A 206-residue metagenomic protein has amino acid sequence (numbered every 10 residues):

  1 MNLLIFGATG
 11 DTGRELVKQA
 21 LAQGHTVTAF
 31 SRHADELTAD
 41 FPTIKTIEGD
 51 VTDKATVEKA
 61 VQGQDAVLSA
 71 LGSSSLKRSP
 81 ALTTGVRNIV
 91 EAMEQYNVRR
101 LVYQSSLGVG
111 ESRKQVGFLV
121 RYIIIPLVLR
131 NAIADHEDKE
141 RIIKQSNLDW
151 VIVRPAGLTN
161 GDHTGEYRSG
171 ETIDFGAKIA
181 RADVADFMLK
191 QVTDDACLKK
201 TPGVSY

Functional and structural regions predicted by a protein language model:
L3-Q23: N-terminal Rossmann NAD(P)H-binding glycine-rich loop of SDR-like oxidoreductase domains
F30-D35, D50-V51: N-terminal Rossmann-fold cofactor-binding loop
P42-Q64: Conserved Rossmann-fold cofactor-binding substructure of NAD(P)-dependent oxidoreductases
V61, D65-L68, V102: N-terminal Rossmann-like NAD(P) cofactor-binding module of classical short-chain dehydrogenase/reductase
S74-L101, D138: NAD(P)-cofactor binding segment of oxidoreductase domains
E111, D162-G165, Q191-K200: Glycine/proline-rich active-site loop of Rossmann-fold NAD(P)-dependent oxidoreductases
D135, V153, I179-L189, K200: Substrate-positioning beta->alpha
E140-G161: Conserved beta-loop-beta element that borders a ligand/cofactor-binding pocket
